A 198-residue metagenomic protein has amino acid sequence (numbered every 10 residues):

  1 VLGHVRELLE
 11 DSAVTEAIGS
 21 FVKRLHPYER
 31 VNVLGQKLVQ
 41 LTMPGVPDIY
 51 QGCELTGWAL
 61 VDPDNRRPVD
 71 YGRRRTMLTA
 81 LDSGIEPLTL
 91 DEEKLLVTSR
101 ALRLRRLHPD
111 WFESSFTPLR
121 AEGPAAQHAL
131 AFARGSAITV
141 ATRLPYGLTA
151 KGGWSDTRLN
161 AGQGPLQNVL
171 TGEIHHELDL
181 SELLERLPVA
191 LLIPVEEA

Functional and structural regions predicted by a protein language model:
V1-A198: Carbohydrate-interacting/catalytic domains
